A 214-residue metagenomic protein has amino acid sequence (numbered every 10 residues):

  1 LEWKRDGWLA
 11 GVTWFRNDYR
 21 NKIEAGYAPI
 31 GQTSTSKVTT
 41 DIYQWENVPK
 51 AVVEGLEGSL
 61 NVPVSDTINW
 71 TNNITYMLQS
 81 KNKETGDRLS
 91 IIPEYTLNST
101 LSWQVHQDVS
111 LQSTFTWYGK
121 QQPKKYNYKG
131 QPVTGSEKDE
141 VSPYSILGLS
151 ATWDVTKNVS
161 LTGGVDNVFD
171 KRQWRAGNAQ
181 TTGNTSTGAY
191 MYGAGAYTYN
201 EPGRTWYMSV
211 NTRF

Functional and structural regions predicted by a protein language model:
L1-W3, G58-V62, S99-W103, S113 (+3 more regions): Residues on the lipid-exposed face of transmembrane beta-strands in outer-membrane beta-barrel proteins
K4-D6, V52-E54, I91-L97, P143-L147 (+1 more regions): Residues that define the transmembrane beta-barrel architecture of outer-membrane proteins
D6-G7, R20, D66, Q107 (+3 more regions): Short coil turns and loop connectors of transmembrane beta-barrels in diderm outer membranes and organellar homologs
G11-Y19, Y27-I30, T35-Y126, R213: Gram-negative outer-membrane beta-barrel transporters
E24-Q44, V133, T181-G193: Surface-exposed loop/turn segments flanking beta-strands in extracellular/periplasmic regions
D41-E46, N82-R88, V133-K138, G148 (+1 more regions): Extracellular loop and loop/strand-boundary signature of outer-membrane beta-barrel proteins
W117-K129, T152-F214: C-terminal beta-signal and adjacent terminal beta-strands/loops of Gram-negative outer-membrane beta-barrel proteins
